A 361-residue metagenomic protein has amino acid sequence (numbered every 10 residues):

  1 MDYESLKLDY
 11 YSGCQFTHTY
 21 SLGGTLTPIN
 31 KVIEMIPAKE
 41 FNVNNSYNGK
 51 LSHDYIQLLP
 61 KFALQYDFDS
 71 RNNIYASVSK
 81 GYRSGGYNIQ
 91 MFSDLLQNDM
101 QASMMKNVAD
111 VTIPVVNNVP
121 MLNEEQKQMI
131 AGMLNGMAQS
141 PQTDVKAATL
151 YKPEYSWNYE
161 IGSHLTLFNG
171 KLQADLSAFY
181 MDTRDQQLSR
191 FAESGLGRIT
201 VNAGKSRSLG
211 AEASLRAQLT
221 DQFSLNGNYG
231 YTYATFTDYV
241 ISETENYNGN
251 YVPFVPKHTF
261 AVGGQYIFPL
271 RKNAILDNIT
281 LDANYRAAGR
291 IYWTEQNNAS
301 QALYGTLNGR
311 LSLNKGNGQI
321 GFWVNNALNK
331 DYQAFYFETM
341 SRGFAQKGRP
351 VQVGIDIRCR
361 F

Functional and structural regions predicted by a protein language model:
M1-D69, A109, M137: Signature of Gram-negative outer-membrane beta-barrel scaffolds
M1-L8, R71, G81-G85, F92-L96 (+8 more regions): Structural signature of outer-membrane beta-barrel domains
L6, K171-Q187, I199-T294, I357-R360: Gram-negative outer-membrane beta-barrel transporters
K50-L58, T143, Y151-Y155, A203-R207 (+3 more regions): Short sequence motifs at beta-strands and strand-loop junctions characteristic of Gram-negative outer-membrane
I56, L64-F68, K80, P153 (+6 more regions): Residue-level signature of outer-membrane beta-barrel architecture
L58-L64, A147, W157-I161, L209-A213 (+4 more regions): Hydrophobic, lipid-facing positions within transmembrane beta-strands of outer-membrane proteins
N73-Y75, M100-T200, R207-L209, G230: Membrane-embedded beta-barrel scaffold of Gram-negative outer-membrane proteins
Y82, D182, Y285-T294, R310-F361: C-terminal beta-signal and adjacent terminal beta-strands/loops of Gram-negative outer-membrane beta-barrel proteins
